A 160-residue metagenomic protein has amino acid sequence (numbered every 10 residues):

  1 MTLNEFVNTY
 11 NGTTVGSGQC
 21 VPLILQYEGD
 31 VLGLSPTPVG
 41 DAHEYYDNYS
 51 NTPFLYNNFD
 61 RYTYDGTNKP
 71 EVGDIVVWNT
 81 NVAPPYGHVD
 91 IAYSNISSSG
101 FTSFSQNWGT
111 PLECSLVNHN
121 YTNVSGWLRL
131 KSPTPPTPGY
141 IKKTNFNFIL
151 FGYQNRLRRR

Functional and structural regions predicted by a protein language model:
M1-I96, F104: Secreted/periplasmic proteins that engage bacterial cell-wall peptidoglycan
L3-G12, G87-R160: Aromatic- and glycine-rich peptidoglycan recognition patches
